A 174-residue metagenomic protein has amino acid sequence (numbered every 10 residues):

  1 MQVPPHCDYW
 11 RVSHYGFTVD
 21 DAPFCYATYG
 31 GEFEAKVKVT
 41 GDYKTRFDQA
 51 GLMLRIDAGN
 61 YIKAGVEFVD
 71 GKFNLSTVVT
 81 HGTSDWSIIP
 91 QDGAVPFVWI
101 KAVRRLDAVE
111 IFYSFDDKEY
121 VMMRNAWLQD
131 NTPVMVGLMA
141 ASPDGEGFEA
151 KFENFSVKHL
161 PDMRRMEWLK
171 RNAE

Functional and structural regions predicted by a protein language model:
M1-E174: Extracellular glycan-recognition regions
